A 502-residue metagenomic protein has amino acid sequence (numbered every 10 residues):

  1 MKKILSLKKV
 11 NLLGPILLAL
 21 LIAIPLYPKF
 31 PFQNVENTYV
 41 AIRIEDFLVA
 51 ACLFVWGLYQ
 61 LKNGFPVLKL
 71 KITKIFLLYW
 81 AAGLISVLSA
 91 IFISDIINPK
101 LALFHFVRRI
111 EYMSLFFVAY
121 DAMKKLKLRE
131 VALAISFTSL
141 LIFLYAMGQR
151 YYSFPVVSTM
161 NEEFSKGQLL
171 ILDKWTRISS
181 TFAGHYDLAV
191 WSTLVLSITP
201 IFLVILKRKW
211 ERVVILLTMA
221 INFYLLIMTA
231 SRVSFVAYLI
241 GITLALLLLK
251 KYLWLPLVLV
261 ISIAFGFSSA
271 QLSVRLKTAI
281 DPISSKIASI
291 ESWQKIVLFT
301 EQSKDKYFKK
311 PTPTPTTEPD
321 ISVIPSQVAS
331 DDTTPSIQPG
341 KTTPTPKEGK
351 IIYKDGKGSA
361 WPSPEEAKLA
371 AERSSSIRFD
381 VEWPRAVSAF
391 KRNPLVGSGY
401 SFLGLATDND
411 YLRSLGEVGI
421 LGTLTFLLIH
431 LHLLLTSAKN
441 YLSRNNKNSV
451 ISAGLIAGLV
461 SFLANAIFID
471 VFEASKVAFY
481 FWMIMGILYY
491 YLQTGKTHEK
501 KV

Functional and structural regions predicted by a protein language model:
M1-I91, R129, L133, S158 (+7 more regions): Transmembrane signal-anchor hairpin modules in multi-pass inner-membrane enzymes, especially those that act on
V35, L101, F182, T229-A237 (+2 more regions): Membrane-interface catalytic loops of GT-C/OST-like multi-pass glycosylation enzymes that act
V40-I44, H105-R109, S179-V195, L415-G419 (+1 more regions): Membrane-interface micro-motifs in multi-pass membrane enzymes
A41-I44, A183-A189, V214-L246, K250 (+6 more regions): Helix-loop-helix junctions and helix-breaking kinks within/between transmembrane helices of multi-pass membrane
I44-A50, L78, I96-D121, A134: Aromatic-anchored transmembrane helix interface
L53, A81-L88, I110, S114 (+8 more regions): Alpha-helical transmembrane segments of multi-pass inner-membrane proteins
L53, L253-L257, G454-N465, V471-V502: Transmembrane alpha-helices of multi-pass inner-membrane enzymes
S179, G184, E382-P384, N393-S437 (+2 more regions): A conserved mid-to-late transmembrane alpha helix and its immediate loop/hinge that forms the functional core
